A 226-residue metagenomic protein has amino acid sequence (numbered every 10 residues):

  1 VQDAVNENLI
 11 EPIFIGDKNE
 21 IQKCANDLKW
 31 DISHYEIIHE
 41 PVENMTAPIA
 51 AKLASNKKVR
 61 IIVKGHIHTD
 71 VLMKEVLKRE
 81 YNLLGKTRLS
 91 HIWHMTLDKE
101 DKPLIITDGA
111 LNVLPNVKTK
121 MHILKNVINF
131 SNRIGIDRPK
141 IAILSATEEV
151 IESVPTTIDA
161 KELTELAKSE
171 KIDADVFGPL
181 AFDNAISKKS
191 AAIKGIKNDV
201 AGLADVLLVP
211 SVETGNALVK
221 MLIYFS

Functional and structural regions predicted by a protein language model:
V1-S226: Anion-binding alpha/beta catalytic cores of soluble intermediary-metabolism enzymes, centered on
